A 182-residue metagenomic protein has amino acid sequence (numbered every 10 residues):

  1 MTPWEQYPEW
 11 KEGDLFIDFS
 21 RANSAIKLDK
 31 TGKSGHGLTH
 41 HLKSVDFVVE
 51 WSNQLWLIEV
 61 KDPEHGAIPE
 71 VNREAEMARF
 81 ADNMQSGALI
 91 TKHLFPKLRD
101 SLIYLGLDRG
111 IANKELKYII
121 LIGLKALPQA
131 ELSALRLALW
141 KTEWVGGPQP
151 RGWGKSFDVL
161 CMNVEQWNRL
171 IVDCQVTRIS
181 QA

Functional and structural regions predicted by a protein language model:
M1-D46, S52, C174-A182: Basic, amphipathic N-terminal segments that precede the first structured/catalytic domain
D18-N23, G32-S34, T91-R99, G152-K155: Short linear motifs at secondary-structure transitions and domain/linker junctions
K43, Q54-L57, A67-E70: Acidic (Asp/Glu-rich) sequence patches and key acidic residues that form negatively charged surfaces used
F47-V49, Q54-D62: Conserved catalytic cores of phosphodiester-cleaving nucleases, focusing on short active-site segments
P63-L124: Catalytic cores of nucleic-acid endonucleases
V71, R169-R178: Short acidic, low-complexity segments enriched in Ser/Thr/Gly/Pro
E115-I171: Short, low-complexity, polybasic intrinsically disordered segments
